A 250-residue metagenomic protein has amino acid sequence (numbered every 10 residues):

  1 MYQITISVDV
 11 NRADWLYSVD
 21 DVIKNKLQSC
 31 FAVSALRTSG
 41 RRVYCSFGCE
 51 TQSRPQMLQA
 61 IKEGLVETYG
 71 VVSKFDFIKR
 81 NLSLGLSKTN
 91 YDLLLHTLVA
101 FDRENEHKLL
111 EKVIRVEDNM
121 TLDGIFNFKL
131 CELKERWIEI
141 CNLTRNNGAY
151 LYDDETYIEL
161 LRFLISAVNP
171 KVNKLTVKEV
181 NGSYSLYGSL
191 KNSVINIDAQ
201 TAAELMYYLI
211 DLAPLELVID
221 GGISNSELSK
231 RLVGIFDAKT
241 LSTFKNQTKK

Functional and structural regions predicted by a protein language model:
T5-A203, Y208-L209: Conserved mixed alpha/beta catalytic, RNA-binding, or beta-rich assembly cores of soluble enzyme, regulatory
Y187-K250: C-terminal structured domains
